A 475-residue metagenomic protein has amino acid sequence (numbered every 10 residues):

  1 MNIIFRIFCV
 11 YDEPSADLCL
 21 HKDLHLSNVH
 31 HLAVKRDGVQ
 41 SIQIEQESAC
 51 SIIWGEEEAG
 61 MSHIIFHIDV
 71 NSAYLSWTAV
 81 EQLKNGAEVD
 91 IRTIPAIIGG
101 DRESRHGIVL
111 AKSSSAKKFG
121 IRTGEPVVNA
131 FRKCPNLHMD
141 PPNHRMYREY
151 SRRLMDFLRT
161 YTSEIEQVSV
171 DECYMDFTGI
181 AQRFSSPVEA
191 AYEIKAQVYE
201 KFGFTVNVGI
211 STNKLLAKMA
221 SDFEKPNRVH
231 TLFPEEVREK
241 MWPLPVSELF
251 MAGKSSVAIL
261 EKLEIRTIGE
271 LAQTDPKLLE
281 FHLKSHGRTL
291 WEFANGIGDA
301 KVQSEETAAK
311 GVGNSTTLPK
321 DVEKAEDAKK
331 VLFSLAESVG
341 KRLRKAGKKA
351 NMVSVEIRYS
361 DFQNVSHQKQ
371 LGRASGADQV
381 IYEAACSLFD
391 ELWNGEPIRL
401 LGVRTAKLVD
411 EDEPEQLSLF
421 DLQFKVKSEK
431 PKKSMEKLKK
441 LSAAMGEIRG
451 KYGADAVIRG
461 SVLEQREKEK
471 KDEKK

Functional and structural regions predicted by a protein language model:
I7, H25, S41-Q43, A49-E292 (+3 more regions): Gly/Gly-Pro- and Ser/Thr-rich, intrinsically disordered tail segments characteristic of DNA damage-repair and tolerance
Y11-D12, N28, D37: Acidic/polar hotspots within intrinsically disordered regions
L18-L20, L24-L26, H31-L32, S51: Short hydrophobic targeting helices and cationic amphipathic motifs that mediate membrane/organellar targeting
W54, E58-G60, E248, S256-I398 (+1 more regions): DNA-contacting surface of Y-family translesion DNA polymerases
T212-L215, A294-G296, K349-S360, I398-V409 (+1 more regions): A glycine-rich phosphate-binding loop feature that marks nucleotide/adenosyl-phosphate handling sites
S387-K440: C-terminal hydrophobic structural anchor segments that stabilize assembly/packing rather than catalytic chemistry
